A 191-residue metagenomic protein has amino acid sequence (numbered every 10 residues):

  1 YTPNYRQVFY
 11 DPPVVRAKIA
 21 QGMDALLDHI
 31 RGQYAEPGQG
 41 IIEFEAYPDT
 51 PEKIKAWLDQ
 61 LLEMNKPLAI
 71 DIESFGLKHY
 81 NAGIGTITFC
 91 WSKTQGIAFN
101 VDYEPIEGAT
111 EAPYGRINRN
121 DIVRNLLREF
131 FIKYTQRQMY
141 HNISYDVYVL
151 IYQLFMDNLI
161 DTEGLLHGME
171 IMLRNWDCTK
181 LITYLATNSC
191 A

Functional and structural regions predicted by a protein language model:
Y1-E45: C-terminal capping/extension of enzyme domains
E36-A191: Conserved RNase H-like, two-metal-ion catalytic cores of nucleic-acid enzymes
